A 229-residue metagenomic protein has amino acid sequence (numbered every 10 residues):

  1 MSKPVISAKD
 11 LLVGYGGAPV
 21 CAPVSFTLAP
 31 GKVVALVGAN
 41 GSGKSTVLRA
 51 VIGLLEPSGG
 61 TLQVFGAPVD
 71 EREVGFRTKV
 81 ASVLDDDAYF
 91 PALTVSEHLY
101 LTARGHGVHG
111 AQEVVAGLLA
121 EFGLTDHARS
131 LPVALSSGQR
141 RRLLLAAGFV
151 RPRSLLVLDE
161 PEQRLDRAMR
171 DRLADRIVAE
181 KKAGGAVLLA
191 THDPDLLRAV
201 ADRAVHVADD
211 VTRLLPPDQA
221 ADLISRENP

Functional and structural regions predicted by a protein language model:
V37-A39: The feature captures the beta-strand-to-loop junction immediately N-terminal to the Walker
I52: Helix-to-loop junction immediately C-terminal to a conserved catalytic motif
G60-P68, F76: Conserved ABC transporter NBD signature motif
L93-G105: Q-loop/switch helix immediately C-terminal to the Walker
Y100, G110-H127: Conserved ABC ATPase "signature" region
G148-F149: ABC ATPase C-loop
A190-H192: H-loop/switch region of ABC-family ATPase nucleotide-binding domains
